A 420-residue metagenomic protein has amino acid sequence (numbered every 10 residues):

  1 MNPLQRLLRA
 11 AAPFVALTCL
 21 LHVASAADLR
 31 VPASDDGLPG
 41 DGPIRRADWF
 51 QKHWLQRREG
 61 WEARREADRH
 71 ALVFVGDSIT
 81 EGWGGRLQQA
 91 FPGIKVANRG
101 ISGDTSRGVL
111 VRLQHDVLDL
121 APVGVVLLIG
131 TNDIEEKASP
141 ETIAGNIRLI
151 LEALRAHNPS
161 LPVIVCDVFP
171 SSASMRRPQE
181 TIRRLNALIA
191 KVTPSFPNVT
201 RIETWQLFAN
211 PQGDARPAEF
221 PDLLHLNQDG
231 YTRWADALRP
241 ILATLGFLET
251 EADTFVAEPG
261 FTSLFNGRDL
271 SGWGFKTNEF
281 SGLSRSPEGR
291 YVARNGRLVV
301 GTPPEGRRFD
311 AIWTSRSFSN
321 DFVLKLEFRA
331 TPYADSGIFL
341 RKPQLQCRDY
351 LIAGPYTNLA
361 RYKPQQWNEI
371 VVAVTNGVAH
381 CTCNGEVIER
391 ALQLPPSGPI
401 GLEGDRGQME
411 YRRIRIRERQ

Functional and structural regions predicted by a protein language model:
M1-V75, T80-G85, Q89-A90, L120 (+2 more regions): N-terminal secretory targeting modules
G40-W49, G84, P92-G108, E135 (+3 more regions): Acidic/histidine-rich helix-loop elements that form or flank divalent-metal/phosphate-binding sites at the catalytic
A71-V75, V96-G100, G124-I129, P162-D167 (+4 more regions): Structural recognition of the beta-strand scaffold that forms the well-ordered cores of secreted hydrolase catalytic
S78-G82, S102-S106, T131-E136, F169-A173 (+7 more regions): Solvent-exposed loop/turn segments at secondary-structure junctions within structured extracellular/periplasmic domains
T80-A97, S106-R148, A153, I164 (+1 more regions): Oxyanion-hole/transition-state-stabilizing segment in secreted/luminal serine hydrolases and related acyltransferases
A144-C166, R184, L188-V199: Charged, glycine-enriched surface loops/patches that mediate electrostatic binding to polyanionic ligands
R148, L248-Q420: Carbohydrate-interacting regions of secretory-pathway proteins
P170-E249: Catalytic His-Asp segment of secreted/periplasmic serine-dependent ester chemistry enzymes
